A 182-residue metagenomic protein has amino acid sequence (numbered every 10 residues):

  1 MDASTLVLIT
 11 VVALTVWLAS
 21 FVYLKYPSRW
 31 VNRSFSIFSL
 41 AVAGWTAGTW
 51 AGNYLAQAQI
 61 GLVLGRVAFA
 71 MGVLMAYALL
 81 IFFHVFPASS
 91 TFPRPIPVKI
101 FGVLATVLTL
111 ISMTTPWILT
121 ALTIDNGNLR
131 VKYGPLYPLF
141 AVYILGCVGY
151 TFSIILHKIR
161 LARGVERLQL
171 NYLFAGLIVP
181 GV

Functional and structural regions predicted by a protein language model:
M1-K25, W30, S34-V182: Alpha-helical transmembrane segments of multi-pass integral membrane proteins
